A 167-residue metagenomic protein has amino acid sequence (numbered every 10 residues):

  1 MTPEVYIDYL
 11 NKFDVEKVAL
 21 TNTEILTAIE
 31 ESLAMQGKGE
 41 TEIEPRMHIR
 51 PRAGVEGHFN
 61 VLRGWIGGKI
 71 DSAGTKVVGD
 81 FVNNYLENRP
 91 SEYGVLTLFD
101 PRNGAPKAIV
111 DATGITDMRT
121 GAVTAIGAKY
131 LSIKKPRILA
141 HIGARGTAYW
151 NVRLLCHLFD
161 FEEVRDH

Functional and structural regions predicted by a protein language model:
M1-D117, A125, K135: N-terminal ligand-binding/catalytic initiation module
G114, R145-G146: Acidic, glycine-rich active-site loops and adjacent beta-strand->loop/helix elements that engage anionic groups
R119-A140, G146-L158: Short internal alpha-helix immediately C-terminal to a glycine-rich phosphate-binding loop in Rossmann-like
H141-I142, H167: Structural motif
H157-H167: NAD(P)-binding Rossmann-fold cofactor-contacting core
